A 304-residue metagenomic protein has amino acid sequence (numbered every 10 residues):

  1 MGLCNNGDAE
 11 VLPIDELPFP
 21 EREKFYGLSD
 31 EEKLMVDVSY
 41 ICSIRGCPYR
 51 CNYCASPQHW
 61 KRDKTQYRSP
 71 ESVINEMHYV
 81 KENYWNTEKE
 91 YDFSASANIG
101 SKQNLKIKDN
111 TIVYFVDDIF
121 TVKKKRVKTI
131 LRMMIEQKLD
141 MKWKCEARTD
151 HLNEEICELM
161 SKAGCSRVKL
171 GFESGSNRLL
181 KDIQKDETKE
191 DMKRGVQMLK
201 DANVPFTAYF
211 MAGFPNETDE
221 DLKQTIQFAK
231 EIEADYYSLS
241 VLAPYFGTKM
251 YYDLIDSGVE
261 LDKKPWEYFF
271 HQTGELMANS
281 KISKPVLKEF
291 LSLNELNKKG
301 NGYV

Functional and structural regions predicted by a protein language model:
M1-K24, Y49, N98, E295-V304: Flexible, acidic/Gly-rich N-terminal and inter-domain linker regions that tether and position cofactor-handling modules
C4, P205, E220-V304: C-terminal accessory regions of radical SAM enzymes
N6-A9, T65, Q184, F214-E217 (+1 more regions): Pocket-edge positions in alpha/beta enzyme catalytic cores
A9-V11, R45, A243: Glycine-rich beta-alpha junction loops
F19-T207, Q227: Radical SAM [4Fe-4S] cluster-binding motif and immediate context
W60, R178, N216-E217, G247 (+1 more regions): Short secondary-structure boundary/hinge segments and terminal tails
V116-K123, R148-T149, M211-N216, S240-K249: Short, solvent-exposed turn/loop segments enriched in Gly/Ser/Thr/Pro and often Arg
